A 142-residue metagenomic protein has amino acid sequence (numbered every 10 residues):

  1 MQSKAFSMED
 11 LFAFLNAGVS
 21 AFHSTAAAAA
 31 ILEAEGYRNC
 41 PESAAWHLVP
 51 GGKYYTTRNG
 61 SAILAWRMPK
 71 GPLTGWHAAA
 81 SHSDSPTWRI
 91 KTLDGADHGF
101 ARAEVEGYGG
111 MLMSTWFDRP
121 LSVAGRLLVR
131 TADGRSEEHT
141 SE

Functional and structural regions predicted by a protein language model:
M1-S141: N-terminal hydrophobic/helix-forming segments and targeting peptides
